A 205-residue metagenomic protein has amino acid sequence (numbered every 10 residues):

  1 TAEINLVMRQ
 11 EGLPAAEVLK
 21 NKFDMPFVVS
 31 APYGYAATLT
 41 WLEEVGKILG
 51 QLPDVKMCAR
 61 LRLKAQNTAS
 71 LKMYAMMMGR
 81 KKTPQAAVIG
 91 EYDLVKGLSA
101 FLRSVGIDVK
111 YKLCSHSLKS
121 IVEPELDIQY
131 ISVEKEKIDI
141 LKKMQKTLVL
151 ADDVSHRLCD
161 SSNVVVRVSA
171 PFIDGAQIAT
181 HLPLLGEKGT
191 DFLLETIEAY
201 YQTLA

Functional and structural regions predicted by a protein language model:
T1-A205: An N-terminal assembly and electron-transfer interface module characteristic of large anaerobic redox and radical
